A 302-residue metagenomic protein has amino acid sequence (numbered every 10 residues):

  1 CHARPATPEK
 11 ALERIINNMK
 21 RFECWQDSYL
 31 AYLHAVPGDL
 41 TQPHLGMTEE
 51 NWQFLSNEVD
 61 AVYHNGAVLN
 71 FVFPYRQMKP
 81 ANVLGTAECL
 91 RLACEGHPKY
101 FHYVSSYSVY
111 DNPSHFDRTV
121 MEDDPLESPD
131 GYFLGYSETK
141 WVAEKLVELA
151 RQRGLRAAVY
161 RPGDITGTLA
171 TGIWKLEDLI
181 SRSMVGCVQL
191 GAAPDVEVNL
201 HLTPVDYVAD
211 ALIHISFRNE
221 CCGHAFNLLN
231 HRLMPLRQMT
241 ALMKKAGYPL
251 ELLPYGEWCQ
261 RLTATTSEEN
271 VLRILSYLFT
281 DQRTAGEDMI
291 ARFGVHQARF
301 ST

Functional and structural regions predicted by a protein language model:
C1, Q282, R292-T302: Amphipathic terminal alpha-helices
C1-V68, Y75, Y100: N-terminal Rossmann/SDR dinucleotide-binding element
N57, A61-G66, V72-P80, L84-G135 (+2 more regions): Conserved Rossmann-fold NAD(P)-dependent oxidoreductase catalytic core, especially the SDR/UDP-sugar
E144-G172: Conserved beta-loop-beta element that borders a ligand/cofactor-binding pocket
I165-A170, P194-N199, F226-L233, M243-K244: Glycine-rich Rossmann NAD(P)(H)-binding loop
T168-I180, I215-F226: Glycine/proline-rich active-site loop of Rossmann-fold NAD(P)-dependent oxidoreductases
L200-V208: A conserved structural motif in NAD(P)-dependent oxidoreductases
I215-G286: Mid/C-terminal beta-alpha module of Rossmann-like enzyme folds, strongest in SDR-family dehydrogenases/epimerases
